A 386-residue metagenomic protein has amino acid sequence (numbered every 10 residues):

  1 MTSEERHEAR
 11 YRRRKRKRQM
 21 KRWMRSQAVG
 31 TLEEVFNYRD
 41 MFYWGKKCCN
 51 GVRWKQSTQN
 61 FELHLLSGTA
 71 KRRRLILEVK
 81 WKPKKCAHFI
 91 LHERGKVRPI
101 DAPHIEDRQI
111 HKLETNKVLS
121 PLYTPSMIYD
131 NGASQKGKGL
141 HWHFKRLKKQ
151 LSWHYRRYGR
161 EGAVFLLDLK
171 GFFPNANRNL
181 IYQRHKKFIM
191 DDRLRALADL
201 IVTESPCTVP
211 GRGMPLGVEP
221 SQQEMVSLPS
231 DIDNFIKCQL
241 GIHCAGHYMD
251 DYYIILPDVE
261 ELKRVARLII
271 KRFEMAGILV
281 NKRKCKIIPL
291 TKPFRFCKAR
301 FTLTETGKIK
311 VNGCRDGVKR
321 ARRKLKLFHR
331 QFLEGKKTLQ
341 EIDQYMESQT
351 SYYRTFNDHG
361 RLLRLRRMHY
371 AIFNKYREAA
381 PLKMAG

Functional and structural regions predicted by a protein language model:
M1-A70, A385-G386: Non-catalytic, polymerase-adjacent accessory regions of viral genome-replication enzymes
M1-R10, K15, P103, R108 (+8 more regions): Right-hand nucleic-acid polymerase module
Q27-L32, T115-P174: Active-site-proximal segment of RNA-dependent polymerases
R74-K96, R193-P206: Reverse-transcriptase-like RNA-dependent polymerase core
C86, G246-D250, K282-R283: Short Gly/Ser/Thr- and Asp/Glu-enriched loop/turn motifs at secondary-structure junctions
V97-I128, P210-K237: Conserved pre-motif C helix in the palm subdomain of viral-like polymerases
Q150-M249, Y253-L268, R272, I288 (+4 more regions): Conserved polymerase palm-domain catalytic core
